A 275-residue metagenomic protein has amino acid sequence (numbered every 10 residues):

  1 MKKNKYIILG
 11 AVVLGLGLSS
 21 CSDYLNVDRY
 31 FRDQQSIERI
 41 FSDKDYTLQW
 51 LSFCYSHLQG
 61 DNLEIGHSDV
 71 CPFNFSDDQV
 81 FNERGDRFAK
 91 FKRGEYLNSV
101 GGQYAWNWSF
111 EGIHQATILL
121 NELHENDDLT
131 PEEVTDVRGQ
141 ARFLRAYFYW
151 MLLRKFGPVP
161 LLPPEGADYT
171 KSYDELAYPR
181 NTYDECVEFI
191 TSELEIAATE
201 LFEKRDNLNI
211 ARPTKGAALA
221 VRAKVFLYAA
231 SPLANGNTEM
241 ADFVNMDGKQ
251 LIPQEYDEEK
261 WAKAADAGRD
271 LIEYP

Functional and structural regions predicted by a protein language model:
M1-Y30: Bacterial Sec-dependent N-terminal signal peptides
C21-D69, V244: Membrane-proximal, proline-rich intrinsically disordered regions
D43-N62, N82-F156, D174-E188, S192-I210: Conserved, well-structured interaction surfaces
L153-R154, P160, R205, Y228-N237: Short coil/turn linking the two alpha-helices of tandem helical-hairpin repeats
Y228-A230, E259-P275: Polar, glycine-rich mid-to-C-terminal structural blocks that act as macromolecule-binding/assembly scaffolds
G236-E255: A solvent-exposed, charged loop/short amphipathic helix patch at secondary-structure junctions
